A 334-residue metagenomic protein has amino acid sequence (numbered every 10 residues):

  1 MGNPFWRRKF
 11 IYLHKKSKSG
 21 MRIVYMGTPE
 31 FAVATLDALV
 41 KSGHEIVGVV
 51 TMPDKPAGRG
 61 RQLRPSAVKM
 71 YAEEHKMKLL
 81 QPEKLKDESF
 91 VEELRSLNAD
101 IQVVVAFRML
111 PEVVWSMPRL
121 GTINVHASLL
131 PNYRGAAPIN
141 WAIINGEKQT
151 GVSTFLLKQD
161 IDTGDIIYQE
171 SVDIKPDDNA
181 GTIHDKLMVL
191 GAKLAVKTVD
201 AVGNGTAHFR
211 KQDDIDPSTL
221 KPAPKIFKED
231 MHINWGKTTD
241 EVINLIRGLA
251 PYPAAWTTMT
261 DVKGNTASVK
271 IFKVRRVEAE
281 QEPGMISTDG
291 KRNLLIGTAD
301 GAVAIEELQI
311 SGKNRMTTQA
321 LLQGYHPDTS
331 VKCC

Functional and structural regions predicted by a protein language model:
N3, Y12-H14: Intrinsic-disorder-associated, low-complexity terminal segments enriched in Asp/Asn/His/Tyr and depleted of Lys/Arg
G20-R59: N-terminal Rossmann-like dinucleotide-binding module
T28-F31, E83-K86, A106-M109, V277: Short beta->alpha connector loops
K41-E45, M52, I101-P222, E229: Donor/substrate-binding cores of folate-linked one-carbon enzymes
P56-D100: N-terminal glycine-/serine-/threonine-rich beta1-alpha1-beta2 phosphate-ribose binding loop of Rossmann-like
D216-C334: Internal anion-binding site segments
